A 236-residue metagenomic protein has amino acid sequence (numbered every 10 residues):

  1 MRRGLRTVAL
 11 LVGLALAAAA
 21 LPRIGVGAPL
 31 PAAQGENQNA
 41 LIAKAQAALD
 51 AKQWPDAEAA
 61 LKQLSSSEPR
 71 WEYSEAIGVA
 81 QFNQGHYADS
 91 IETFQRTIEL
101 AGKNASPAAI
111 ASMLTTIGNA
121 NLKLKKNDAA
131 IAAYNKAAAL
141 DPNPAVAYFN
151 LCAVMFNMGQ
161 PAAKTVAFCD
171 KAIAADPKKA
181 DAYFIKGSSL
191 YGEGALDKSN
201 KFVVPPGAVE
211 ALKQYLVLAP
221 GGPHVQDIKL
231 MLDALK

Functional and structural regions predicted by a protein language model:
L30-G35, G192-K236: Terminal, low-structured helical/coil segments at or just beyond the last alpha-helical repeat
L49, F82, T115, L122 (+2 more regions): Position-specific recognition of the canonical hydrophobic site in helix A of tetratricopeptide repeat
S66-S67, L100-N104, L140, A175 (+1 more regions): Structural marker of alpha-solenoid helical repeat scaffolds
R70-W71, N104, I110, P144 (+2 more regions): Residue-level recognition of tetratricopeptide repeat
A76, A109-S112, T116, N150 (+2 more regions): Canonical tetratricopeptide repeat
